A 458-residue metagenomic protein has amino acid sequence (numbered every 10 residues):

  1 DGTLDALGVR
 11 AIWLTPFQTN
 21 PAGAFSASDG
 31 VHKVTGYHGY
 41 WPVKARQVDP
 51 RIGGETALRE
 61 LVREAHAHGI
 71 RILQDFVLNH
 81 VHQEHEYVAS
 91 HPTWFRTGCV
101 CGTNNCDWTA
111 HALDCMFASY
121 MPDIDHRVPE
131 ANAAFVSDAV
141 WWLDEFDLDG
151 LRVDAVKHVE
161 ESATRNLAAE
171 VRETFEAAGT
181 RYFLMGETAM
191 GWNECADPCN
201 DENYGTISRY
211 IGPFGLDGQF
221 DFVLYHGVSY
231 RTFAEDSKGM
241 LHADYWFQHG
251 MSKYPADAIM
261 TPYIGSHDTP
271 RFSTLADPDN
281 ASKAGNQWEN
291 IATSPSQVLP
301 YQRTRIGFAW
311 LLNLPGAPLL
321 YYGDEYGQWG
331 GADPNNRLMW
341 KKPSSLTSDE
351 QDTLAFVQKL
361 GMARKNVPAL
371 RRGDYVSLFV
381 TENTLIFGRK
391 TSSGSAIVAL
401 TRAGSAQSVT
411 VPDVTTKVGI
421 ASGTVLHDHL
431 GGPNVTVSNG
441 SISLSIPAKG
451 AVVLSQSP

Functional and structural regions predicted by a protein language model:
D1-F146, N166-T188, N193-C195, T206-S208 (+1 more regions): Substrate-binding/active-site clefts of carbohydrate-active enzymes
G39-E55, F117-N132, D149-V159, S229-S237 (+2 more regions): The substrate-binding groove and active-site-proximal loops of carbohydrate-active enzymes, especially glycoside
V62, H66, I70, D138-V140 (+9 more regions): Active-site-proximal helices and loops of the catalytic beta/alpha 8
D257-S296: Active-site clefts of carbohydrate-active enzymes
L311-Y326: Conserved short secondary-structure transition element at the edge of the structured enzyme core that lines
H427-S441: Solvent-exposed beta-strand/loop surfaces of large extracellular or lumenal domains
V437-P458: C-terminal beta-strand-rich structural cap/linker in extracellular carbohydrate-active enzymes
